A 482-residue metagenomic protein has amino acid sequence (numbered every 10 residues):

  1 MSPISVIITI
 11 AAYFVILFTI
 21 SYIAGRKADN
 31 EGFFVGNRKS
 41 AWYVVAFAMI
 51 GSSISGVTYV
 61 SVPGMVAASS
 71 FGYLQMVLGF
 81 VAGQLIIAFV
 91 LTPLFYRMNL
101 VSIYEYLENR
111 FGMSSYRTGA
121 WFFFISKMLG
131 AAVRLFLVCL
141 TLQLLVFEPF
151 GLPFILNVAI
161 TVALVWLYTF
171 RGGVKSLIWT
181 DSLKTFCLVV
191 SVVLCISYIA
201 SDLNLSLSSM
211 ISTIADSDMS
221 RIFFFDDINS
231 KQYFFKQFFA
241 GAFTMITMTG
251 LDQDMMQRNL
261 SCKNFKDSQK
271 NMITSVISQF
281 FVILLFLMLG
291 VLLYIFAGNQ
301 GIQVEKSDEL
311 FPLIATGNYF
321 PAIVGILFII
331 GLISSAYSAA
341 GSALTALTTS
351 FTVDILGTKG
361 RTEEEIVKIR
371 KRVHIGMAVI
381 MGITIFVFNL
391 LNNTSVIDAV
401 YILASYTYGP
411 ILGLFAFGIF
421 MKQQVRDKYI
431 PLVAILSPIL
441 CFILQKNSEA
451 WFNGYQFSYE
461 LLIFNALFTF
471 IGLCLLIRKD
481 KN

Functional and structural regions predicted by a protein language model:
M1-N482: Membrane-embedded helix-loop-helix hairpins and adjacent transmembrane boundary segments in multi-pass transporters
